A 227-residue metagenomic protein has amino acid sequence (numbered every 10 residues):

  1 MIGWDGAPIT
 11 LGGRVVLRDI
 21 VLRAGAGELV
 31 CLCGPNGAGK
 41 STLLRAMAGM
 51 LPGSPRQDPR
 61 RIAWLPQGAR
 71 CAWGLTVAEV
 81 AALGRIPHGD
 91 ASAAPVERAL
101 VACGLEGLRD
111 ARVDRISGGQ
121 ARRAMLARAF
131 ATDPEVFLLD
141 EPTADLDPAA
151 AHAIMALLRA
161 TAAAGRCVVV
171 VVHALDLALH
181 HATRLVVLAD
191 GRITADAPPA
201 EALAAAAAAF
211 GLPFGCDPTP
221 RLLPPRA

Functional and structural regions predicted by a protein language model:
C33-P35: The feature captures the beta-strand-to-loop junction immediately N-terminal to the Walker
A48: Helix-to-loop junction immediately C-terminal to a conserved catalytic motif
A93-L108: Conserved ABC ATPase "signature" region
R112-I116: Conserved ABC ATPase signature
A129-F130: ABC ATPase C-loop
F137-E141: Catalytic Walker B motif of ABC-type/P-loop ATPase nucleotide-binding domains
V172-H173: H-loop/switch region of ABC-family ATPase nucleotide-binding domains
A207-A227: ABC ATPase nucleotide-binding domains
